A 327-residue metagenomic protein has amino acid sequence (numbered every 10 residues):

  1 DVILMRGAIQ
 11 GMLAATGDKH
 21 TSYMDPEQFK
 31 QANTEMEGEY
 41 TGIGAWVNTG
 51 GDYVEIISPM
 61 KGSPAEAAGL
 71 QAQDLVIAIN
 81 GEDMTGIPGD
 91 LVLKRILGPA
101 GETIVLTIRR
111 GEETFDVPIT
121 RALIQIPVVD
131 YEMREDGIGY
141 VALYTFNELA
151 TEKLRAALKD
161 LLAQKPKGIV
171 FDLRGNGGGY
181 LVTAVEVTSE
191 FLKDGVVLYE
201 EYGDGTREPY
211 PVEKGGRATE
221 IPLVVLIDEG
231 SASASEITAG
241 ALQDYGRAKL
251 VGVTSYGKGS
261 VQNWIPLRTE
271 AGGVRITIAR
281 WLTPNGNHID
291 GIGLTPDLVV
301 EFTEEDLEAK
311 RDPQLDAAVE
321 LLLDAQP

Functional and structural regions predicted by a protein language model:
D1-E55, T103-V105, R109-P118, I126-Y131 (+1 more regions): Extended, small/polar residue-biased N-terminal targeting/export presequences and adjacent propeptide/linker tracts
I9, G42, W46-M60, G137-L143 (+3 more regions): PDZ/PDZ-like groove recognition
E55-S58, P64-A72, N80-D83, P88-P266: Cleft-lining beta-strand/loop regions that shape enzyme active-site pockets
V274-A279: Short acidic, Pro/Gly- and aromatic-enriched capping/linker segments at domain boundaries
T283: Short, acidic, Ser/Thr-enriched surface-loop or helix-capping motifs
L294-P327: Conserved helicase C-terminal RecA-like lobe
